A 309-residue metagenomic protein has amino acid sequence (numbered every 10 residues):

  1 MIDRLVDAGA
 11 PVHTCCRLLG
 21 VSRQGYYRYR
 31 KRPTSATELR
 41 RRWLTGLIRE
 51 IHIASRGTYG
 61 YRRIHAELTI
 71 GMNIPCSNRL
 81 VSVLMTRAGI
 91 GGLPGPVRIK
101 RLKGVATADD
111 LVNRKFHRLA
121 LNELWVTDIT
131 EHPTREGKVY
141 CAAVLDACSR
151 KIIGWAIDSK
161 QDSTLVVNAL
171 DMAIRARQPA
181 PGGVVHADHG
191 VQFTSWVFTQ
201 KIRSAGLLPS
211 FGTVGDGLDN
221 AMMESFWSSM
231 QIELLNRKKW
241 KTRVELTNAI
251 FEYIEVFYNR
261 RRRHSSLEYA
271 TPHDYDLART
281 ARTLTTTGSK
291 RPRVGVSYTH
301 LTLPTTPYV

Functional and structural regions predicted by a protein language model:
M1-G9, R49-H52: Short, amphipathic alpha-helical "recognition" segments used to contact nucleic acids or chromatin
C16, R23-L121, D216, T271-A281: Basic, flexible linker segments flanking DNA-binding modules in nucleic acid-interacting mobile-element proteins
C16, Y26, I48, I64 (+13 more regions): Mobile genetic element proteins and their domesticated derivatives, centered on retroelements and DNA transposons
G46, R203-A205, S229-L301: C-terminal domain-tail junction helix/linker
I74, S82, T86-A143, T164-A169 (+3 more regions): Mobile-element integrase/transposase regions, centering on the N-terminal DNA-binding/Zn-coordinating module
R101-K103, A187-H189, F193-F198, P209-Q231 (+2 more regions): RNase H-like two-metal-ion nuclease catalytic core shared by retroviral integrases and related mobile-element nucleases
D146-A147, I157-D162: A short acidic/small-residue loop/turn micro-motif
H300, T306-V309: Single conserved hydrophobic/aromatic residue that forms the stacking wall/gate of nucleotide- or nucleobase-binding
